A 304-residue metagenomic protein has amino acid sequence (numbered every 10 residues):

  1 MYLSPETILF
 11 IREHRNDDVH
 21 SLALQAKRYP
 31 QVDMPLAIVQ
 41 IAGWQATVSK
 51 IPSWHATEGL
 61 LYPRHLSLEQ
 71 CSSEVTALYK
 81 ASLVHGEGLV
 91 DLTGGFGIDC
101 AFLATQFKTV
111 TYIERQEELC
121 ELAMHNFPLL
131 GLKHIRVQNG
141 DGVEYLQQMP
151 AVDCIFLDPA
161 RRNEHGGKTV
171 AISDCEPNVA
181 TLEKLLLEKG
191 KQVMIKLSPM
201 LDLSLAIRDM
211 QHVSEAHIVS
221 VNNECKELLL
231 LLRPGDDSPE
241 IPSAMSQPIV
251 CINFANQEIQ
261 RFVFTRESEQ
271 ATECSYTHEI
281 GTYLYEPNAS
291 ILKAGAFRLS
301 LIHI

Functional and structural regions predicted by a protein language model:
M1-E87: S-adenosyl-L-methionine
E87-T93: Conserved class I S-adenosyl-L-methionine
F96-F107: Conserved SAM-binding loop of SAM-dependent methyltransferases across substrates and taxa, primarily the Class I
T109-E114: Conserved SAM-binding motif I beta-strand of class I
C120-M149: S-adenosyl-L-methionine
D153-C154, P159-K226: S-adenosylmethionine
G235-G281: Flexible, glycine-/basic-rich loop-and-beta segments that form/coincide with the SAM-dependent methyltransferase
I302-I304: Conserved small/polar residues in nucleotide/adenosyl-binding loops
